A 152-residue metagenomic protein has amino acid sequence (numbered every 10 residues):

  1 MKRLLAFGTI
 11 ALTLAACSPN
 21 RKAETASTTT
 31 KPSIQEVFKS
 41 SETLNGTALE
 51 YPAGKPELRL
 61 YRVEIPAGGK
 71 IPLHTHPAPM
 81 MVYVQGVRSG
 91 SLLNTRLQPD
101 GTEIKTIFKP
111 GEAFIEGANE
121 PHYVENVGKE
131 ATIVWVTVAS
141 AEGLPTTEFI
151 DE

Functional and structural regions predicted by a protein language model:
L4, C17-R62, K105-I107, T147-E152: A short, N-terminal "cap"/entry segment at the start of jelly-roll beta-barrel domains of the cupin/DSBH fold
A6-A15: Bacterial N-terminal signal peptides
R59-M80, L97-Q98: Conserved short histidine dyad/triad with adjacent acidic residue
I65, L97-N119: Short acidic-glycine-tyrosine-enriched beta hairpin
I71-H76, K105, E125-V127: Short histidine-centered beta-strand/loop micro-motifs that create catalytic or ligand/metal-coordination sites
A78-P99, E112: Glycine- and acidic-residue-biased ligand/ion/polar-headgroup-sensing regions
K109, A118-L144: Ligand-binding loop in jelly-roll beta-barrel domains
